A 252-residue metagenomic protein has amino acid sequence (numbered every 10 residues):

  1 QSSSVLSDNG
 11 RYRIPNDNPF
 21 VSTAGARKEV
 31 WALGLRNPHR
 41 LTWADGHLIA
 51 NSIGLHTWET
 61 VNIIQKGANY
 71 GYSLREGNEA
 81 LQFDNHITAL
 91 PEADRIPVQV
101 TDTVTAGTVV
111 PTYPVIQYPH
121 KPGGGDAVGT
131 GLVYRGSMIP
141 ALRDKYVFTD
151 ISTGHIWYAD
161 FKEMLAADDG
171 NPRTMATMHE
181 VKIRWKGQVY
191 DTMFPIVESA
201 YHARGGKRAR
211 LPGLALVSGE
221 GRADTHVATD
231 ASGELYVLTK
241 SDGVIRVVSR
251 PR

Functional and structural regions predicted by a protein language model:
Q1-V217, R222, P251: Beta-propeller domain segments
T225-R252: Blade-level signature of beta-propeller repeat domains, shared across WD40, Kelch, NHL, RCC1 and BNR/Asp-box propellers
